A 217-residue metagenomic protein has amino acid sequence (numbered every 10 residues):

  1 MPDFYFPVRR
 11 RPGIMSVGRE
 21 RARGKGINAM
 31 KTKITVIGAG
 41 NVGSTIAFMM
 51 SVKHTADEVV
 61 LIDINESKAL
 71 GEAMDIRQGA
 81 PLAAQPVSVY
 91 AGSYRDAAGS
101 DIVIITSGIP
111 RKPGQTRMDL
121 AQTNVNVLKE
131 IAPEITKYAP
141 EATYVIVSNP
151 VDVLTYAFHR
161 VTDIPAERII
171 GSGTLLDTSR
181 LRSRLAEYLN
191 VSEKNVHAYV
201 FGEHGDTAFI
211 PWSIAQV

Functional and structural regions predicted by a protein language model:
I14-A29: Short, Lys/Arg-enriched N-terminal segments with co-localized hydrophobic residues within the first ~10-30 amino acids
A39-G40: Glycine-rich Rossmann-fold phosphate-binding loop(s) that bind the pyrophosphate of adenine dinucleotide cofactors
G43-S44: N-terminal Rossmann-fold NAD(P) dinucleotide-binding loop
I62-G99, Q115: Conserved N-terminal Rossmann-fold NAD(P) cofactor-binding segment
D101-I104: N-terminal Rossmann-like NAD(P) cofactor-binding module of classical short-chain dehydrogenase/reductase
T116-R182: Rossmann-like NAD(P)(H) cofactor-binding subdomain of soluble oxidoreductases
S183-V217: Mobile gating loops/cap/lid regions near enzyme active sites that modulate substrate access
